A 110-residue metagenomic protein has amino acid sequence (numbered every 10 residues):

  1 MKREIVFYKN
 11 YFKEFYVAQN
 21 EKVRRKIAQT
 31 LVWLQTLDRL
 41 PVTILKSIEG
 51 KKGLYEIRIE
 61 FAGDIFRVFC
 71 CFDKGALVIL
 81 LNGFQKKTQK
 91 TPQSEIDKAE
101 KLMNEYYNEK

Functional and structural regions predicted by a protein language model:
M1-I65, K74-V78, K87-K110: Basic, Lys/Arg-enriched alpha-helical interface segments
L81: ATP-dependent carboxylate-activation loops
F84: Residue-level signal for short, function-critical loop segments
